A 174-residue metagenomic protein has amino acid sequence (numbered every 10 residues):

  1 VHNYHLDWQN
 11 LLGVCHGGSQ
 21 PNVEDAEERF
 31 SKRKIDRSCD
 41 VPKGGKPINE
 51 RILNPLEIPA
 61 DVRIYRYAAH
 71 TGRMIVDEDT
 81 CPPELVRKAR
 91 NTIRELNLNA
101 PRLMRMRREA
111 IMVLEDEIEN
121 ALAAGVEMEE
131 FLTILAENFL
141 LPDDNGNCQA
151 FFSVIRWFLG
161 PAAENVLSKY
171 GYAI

Functional and structural regions predicted by a protein language model:
V1-I35: Histidine-centered nuclease catalytic patch
H2, P59-D61, G125, F151: Generic detection of intrinsically disordered/low-complexity segments and helix-coil linkers/edges
V14, T71-R73, A163: A generic structural signal for solvent-exposed, polar alpha-helical segments
E24-P47, A121-A136: A broadly tuned preference for mixed-charge, low-complexity surface segments
R33-E119: Conserved, surface-exposed functional patches that form binding/active-site neighborhoods
T80-I174: C-terminal, charged low-complexity interaction regions
